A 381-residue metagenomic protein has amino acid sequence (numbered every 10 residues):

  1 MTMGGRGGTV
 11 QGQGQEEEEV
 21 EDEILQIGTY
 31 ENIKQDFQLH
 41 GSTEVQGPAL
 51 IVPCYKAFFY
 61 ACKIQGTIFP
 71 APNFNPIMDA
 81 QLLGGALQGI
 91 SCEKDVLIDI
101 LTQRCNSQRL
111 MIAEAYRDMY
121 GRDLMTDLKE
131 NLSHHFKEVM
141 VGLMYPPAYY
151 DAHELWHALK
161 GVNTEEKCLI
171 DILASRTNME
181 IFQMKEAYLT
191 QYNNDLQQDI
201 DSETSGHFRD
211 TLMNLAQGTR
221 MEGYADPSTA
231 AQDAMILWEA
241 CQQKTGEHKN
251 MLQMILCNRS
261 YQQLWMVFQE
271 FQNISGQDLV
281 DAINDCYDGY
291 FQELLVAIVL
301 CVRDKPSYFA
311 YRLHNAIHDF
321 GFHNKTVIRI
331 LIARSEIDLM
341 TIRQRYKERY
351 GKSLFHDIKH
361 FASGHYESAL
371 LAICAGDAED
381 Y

Functional and structural regions predicted by a protein language model:
T2-G12, E16-Y381: Structural signature for extended repeat/solenoid scaffolds and their inter-repeat hinge/linker regions, spanning
